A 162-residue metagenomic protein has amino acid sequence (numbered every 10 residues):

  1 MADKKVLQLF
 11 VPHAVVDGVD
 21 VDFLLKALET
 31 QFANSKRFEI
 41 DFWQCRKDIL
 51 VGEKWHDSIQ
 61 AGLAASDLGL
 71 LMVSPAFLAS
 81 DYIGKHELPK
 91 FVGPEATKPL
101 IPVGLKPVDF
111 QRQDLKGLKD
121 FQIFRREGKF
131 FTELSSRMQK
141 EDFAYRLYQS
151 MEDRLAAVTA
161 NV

Functional and structural regions predicted by a protein language model:
M1-L68, F91-K98, K106, M138-V162: Conserved N-terminal substructure of TIR/SEFIR domains
G18-V19, L78-S80, E133-L134: A generic structural signal for short coil/turn motifs at secondary-structure boundaries
V21-F23, D81-I83, Q113-D114: A short acidic (Asp/Glu
L71: Redox-cofactor binding/interface segments in oxidoreductases and associated redox assembly factors
P75-A96, V108: Conserved TIR/SEFIR loop-to-helix hotspot centered on a Trp-containing motif with a nearby acidic residue
I101: Rossmann-like NAD(H)/NADP(H) cofactor-binding core
V108-I123: Glycine-rich, charge-decorated loop segments at or immediately adjacent to ligand/cofactor-binding or catalytic sites
F124-E141: Short secondary-structure boundary motifs at beta->alpha junctions and helix caps
